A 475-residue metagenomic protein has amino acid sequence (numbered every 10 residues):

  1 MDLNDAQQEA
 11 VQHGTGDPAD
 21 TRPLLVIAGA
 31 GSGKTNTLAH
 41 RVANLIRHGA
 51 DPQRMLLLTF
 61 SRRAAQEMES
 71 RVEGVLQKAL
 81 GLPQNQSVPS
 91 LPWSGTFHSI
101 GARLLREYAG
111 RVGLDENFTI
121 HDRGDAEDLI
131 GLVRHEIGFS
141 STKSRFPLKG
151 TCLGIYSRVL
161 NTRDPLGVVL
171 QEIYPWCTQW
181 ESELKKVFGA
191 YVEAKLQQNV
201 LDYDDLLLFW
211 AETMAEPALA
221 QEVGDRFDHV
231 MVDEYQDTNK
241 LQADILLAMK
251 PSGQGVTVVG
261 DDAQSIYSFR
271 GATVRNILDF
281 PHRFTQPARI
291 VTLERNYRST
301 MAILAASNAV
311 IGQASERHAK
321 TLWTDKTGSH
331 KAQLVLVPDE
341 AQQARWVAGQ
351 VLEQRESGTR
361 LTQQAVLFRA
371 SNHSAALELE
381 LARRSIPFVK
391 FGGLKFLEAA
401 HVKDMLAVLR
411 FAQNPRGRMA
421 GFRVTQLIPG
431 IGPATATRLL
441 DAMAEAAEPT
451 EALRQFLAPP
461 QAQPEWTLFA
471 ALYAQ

Functional and structural regions predicted by a protein language model:
M1-A30, T37, L56, A64-A65 (+4 more regions): Conserved helicase NTPase motor core
M1-E116, I120, A218-Q221, A305-N308: P-loop NTPase Walker
D20, L24-V26, A30-L38, V42 (+5 more regions): Helicase P-loop NTPase motor core
T21, V88-L91, A109-D204, I290-T292 (+2 more regions): ATP-hydrolysis module of ASCE/P-loop NTPase motor domains, specifically the Walker B Asp-Glu catalytic pair
A79-W93, I290, K320, S385-E398: Conserved RecA-like helicase motor-core motifs
I100, H135, R283-F284, T327-H330 (+1 more regions): ATPase/helicase motor core of nucleic-acid motors
R106-G110, Y267-R283, A305-N308: Short regulatory helix/loop adjacent to the ATP-binding pocket of P-loop NTPases
